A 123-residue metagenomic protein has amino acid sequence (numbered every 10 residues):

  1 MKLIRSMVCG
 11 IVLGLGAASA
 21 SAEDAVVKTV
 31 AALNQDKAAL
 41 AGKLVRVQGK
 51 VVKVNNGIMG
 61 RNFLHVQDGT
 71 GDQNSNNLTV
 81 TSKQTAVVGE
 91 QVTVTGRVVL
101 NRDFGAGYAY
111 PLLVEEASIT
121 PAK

Functional and structural regions predicted by a protein language model:
M1-R5: Positively charged n-region of N-terminal signal peptides that target proteins for export
V8-G16: Bacterial N-terminal signal peptides
S19-K123: OB-fold and OB-like single-stranded nucleic-acid-recognition modules and their adjacent interaction interfaces
